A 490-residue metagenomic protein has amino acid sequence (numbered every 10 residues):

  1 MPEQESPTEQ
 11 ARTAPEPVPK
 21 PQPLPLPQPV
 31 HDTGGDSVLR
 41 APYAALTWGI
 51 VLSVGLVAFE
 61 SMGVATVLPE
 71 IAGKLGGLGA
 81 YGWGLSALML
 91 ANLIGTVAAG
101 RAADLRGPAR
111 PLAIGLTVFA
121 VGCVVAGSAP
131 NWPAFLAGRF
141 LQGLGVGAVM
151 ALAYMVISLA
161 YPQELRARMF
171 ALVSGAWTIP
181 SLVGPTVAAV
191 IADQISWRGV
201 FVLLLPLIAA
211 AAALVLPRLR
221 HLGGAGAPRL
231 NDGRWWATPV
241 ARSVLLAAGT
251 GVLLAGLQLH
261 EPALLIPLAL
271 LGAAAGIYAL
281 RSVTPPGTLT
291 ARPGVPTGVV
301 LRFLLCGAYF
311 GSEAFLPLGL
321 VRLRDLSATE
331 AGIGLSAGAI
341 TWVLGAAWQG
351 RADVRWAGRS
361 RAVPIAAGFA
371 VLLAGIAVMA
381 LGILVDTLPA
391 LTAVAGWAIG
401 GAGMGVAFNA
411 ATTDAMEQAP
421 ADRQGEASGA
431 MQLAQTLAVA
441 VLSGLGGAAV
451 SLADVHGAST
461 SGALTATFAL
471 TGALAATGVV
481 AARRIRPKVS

Functional and structural regions predicted by a protein language model:
M1-F59: Cytosolic juxtamembrane N-terminal segment immediately preceding the first transmembrane helix of multi-pass
Y43-E60, V64-T66, L85-A87, V97-A98 (+2 more regions): 12-transmembrane solute porter fold
V57, L85-N92, F119, Q142-G143 (+7 more regions): Structural signature of transmembrane alpha-helices in multi-pass secondary transporters
V67-I94: Extracellular/periplasmic helix-loop-helix junction of adjacent transmembrane segments in MFS-like secondary
E70, G100-R101, L105, V190 (+1 more regions): Membrane-interface helix termini in secondary transporters
A80, L165-L172, R423-A430: Cytoplasmic loop-to-transmembrane helix junctions
L93, A103-R234: Helix-loop-helix hairpins in multi-pass membrane proteins, especially solute transporters
D193-R302, A308, E313: Hydrophobic transmembrane-helix bundles of small-molecule transporters
